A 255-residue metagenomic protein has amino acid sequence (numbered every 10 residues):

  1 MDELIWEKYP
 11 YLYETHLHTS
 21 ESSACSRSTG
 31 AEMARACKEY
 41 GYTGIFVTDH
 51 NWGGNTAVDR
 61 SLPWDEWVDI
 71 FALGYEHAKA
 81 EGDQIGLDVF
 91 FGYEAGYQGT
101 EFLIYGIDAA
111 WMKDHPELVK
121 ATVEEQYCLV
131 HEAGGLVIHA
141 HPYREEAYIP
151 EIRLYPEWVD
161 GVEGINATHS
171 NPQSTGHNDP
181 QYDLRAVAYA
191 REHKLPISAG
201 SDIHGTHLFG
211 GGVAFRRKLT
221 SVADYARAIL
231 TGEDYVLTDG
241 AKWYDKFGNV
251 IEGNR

Functional and structural regions predicted by a protein language model:
M1-T15, T19, G30-R35, Q98-A110 (+3 more regions): Charged catalytic cores and adjacent phosphate/nucleic-acid-binding surfaces used for phosphate/nucleic-acid chemistry
M1-Y97, G205-H207: An N-terminally biased module of ancient metal coordination in phosphate/nucleic-acid-related enzymes
S23-S28, D59, D114-E117, S174-H177: Short, solvent-exposed loop/turn segments at secondary-structure boundaries
I45-V47, I138-H139, E163: Conserved beta-strand positions in the central sheet of alpha/beta enzyme cores
W64-D65, A110-P116: Glycine-rich tight-turn/loop motif centered on a GG-T
D65-A78, V119-E124, D179-D183: Well-ordered, non-membrane alpha-helical segments in soluble/globular domains
P142-E145: Extracellular glycoside hydrolase catalytic/binding regions
